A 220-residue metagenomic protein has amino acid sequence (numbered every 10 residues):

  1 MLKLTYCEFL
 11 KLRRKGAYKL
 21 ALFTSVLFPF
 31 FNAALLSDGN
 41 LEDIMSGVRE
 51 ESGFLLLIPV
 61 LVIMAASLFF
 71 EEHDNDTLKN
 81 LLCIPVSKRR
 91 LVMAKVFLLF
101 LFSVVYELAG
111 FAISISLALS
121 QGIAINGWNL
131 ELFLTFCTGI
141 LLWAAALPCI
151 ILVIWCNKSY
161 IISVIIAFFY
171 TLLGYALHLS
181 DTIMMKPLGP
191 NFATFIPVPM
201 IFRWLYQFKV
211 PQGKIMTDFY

Functional and structural regions predicted by a protein language model:
M1-C7, D43-E50, L78-R90, G110-F111 (+1 more regions): Hydrophobic alpha-helical transmembrane segments
M1-L22: Aromatic- and glycine-rich beta-strand/loop motifs that create alpha-glucan
T5-L12, L91-V92, L132, F136: Hydrophobic alpha-helical elements at and bordering transmembrane segments of multi-pass membrane proteins
S25-L61, A94-Y160, Y175, Y220: Secretory targeting signals
D38-I44, V164-Y220: Terminal transmembrane helical anchor/hairpin motif
L68-F100: Helix-loop-helix units of permease transmembrane domains in multi-pass membrane transporters, especially ABC
F69-L82, A146-G174: Cytoplasmic juxtamembrane interface segments
